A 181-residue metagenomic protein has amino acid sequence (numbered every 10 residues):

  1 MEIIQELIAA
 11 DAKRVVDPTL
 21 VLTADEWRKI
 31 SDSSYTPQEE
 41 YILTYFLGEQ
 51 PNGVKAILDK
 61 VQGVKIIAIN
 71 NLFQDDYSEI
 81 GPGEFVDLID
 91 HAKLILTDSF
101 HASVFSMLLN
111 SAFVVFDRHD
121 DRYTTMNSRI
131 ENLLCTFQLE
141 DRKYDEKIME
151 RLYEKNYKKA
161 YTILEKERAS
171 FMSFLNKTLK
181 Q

Functional and structural regions predicted by a protein language model:
M1-Q181: Active-site anion-handling motifs in enzyme catalytic cores
